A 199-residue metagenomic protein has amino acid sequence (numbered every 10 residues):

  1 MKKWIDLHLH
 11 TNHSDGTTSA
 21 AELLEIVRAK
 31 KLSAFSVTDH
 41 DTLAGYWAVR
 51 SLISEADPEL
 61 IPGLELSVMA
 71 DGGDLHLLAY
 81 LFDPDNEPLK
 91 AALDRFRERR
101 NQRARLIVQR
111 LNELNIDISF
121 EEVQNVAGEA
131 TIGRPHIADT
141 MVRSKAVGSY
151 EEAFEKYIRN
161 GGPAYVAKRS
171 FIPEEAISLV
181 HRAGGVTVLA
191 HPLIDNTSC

Functional and structural regions predicted by a protein language model:
M1-G73, Y157-R159, F171, E175-L179 (+1 more regions): An N-terminally biased module of ancient metal coordination in phosphate/nucleic-acid-related enzymes
T11-N12, V37-T38, R95-F96, N125-V126 (+2 more regions): A generic structural signal for short
A34, L60, I118-F120, G148: Residue-level detector of short coil/turn "hinge" positions at structural boundaries
G63-L66, E121-G128: Short, glycine/charge-rich beta-strand/loop segments that flank catalytic centers and engage negatively charged groups
M69-N101, F120, D139-G162: Active-site gating loops and adjacent loop-to-helix segments of metal-dependent hydrolytic enzymes
E98-V123: Conserved phosphoryl-transfer catalytic core
A127-P192: Conserved acidic, metal-coordinating active-site core of Asp-based, Mg2+-dependent phosphoryl-transfer enzymes
